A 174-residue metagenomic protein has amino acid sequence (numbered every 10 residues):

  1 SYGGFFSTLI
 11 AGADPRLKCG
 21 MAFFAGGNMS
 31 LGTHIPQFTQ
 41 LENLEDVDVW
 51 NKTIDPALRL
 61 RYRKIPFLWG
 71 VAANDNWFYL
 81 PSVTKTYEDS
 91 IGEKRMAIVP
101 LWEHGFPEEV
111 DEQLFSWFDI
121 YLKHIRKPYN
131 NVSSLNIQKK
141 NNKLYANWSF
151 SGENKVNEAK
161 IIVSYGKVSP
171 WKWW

Functional and structural regions predicted by a protein language model:
S1-L44: Primarily recognizes the serine-hydrolase "nucleophile elbow" in alpha/beta-hydrolase and SGNH/GDSL folds
L17-K18, E93-K94, V156: Core-facing hydrophobic residues within beta-strands of well-ordered domains
L31-E88: The feature captures the conserved acid-bearing segment of alpha/beta-hydrolase catalytic domains
A73-F78, H104-G105, G152: Acidic catalytic loop of the alpha/beta-hydrolase fold
S90-F106: Catalytic histidine neighborhood in serine/cysteine hydrolases with alpha/beta-hydrolase-type architecture
F106-S116: Post-His helix in hydrolase/transferase enzymes
D119-V163: Surface beta-strand/loop "capping" patches
V163-W174: Change "in extracellular beta-sheet-rich domains … of secreted and cell-surface proteins" to "in beta-sheet-rich domains
